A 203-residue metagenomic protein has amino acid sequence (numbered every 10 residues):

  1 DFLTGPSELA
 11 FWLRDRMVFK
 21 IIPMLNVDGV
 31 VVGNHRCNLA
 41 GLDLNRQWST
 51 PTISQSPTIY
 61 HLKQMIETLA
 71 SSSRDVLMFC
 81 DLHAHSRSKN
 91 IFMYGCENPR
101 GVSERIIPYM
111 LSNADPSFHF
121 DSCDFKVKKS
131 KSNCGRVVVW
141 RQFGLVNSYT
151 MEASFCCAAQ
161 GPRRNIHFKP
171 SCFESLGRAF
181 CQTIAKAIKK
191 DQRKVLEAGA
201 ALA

Functional and structural regions predicted by a protein language model:
D1-A203: Structured catalytic-domain cores with a bias toward divalent-metal coordination
